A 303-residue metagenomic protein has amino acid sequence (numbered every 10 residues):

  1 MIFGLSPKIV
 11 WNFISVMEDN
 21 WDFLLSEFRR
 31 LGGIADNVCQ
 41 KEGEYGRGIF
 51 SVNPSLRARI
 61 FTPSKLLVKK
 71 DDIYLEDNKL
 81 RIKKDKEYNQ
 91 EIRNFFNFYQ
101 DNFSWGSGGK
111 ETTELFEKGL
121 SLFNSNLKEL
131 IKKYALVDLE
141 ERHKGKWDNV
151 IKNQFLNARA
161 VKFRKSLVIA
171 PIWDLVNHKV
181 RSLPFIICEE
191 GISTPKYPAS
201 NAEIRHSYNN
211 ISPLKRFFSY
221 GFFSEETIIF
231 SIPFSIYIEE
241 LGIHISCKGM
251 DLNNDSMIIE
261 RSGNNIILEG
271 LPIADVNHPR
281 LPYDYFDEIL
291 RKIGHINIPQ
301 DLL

Functional and structural regions predicted by a protein language model:
M1-L303: Conserved catalytic SET/PR domain of SAM-dependent protein methyltransferases, capturing the structural core that binds
